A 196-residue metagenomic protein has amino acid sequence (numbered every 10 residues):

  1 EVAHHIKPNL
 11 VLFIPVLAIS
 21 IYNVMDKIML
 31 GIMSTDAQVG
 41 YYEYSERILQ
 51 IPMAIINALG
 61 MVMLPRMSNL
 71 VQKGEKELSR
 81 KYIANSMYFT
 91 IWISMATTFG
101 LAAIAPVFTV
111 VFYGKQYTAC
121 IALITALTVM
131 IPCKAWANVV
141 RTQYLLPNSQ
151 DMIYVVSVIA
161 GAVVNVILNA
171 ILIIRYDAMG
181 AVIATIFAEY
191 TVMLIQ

Functional and structural regions predicted by a protein language model:
E1, H5, E46, F89-A102 (+3 more regions): Short alpha-helical transmembrane segments in multi-pass integral membrane proteins
E1-N23, V62, R66-K81: Interhelical loop/hinge segments that connect adjacent transmembrane helices in multipass membrane
A3-L12, L30-Q50, L78, T118-I124 (+1 more regions): Interfacial/gating helices of multi-pass transporter permease domains
I6, E43, E75-I104, I121-I124: Interfacial transmembrane-helix starts/ends
L10-V11, D26-I28, G40-N57, M87-W92 (+1 more regions): Alpha-helical transmembrane segments of polytopic membrane transporters and translocases
P15, I19, N23, M53 (+4 more regions): Short runs within selected transmembrane alpha-helices of multi-pass transporters and secretion channels
D36, L101-P132, W136, M179: Interfacial segments at transmembrane-helix termini and the short loops linking adjacent helices
S45, L49-M87, V140-P147: Helix-loop junctions and terminal segments of transmembrane helices in multi-pass membrane transport/translocation
